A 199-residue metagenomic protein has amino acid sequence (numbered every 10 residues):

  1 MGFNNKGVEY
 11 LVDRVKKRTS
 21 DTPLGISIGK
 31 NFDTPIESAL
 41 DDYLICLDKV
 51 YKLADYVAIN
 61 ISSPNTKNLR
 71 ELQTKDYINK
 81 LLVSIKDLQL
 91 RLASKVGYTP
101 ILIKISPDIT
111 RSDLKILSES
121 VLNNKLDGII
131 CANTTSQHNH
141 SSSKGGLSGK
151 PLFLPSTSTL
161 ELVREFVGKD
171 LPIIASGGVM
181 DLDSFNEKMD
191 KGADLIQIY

Functional and structural regions predicted by a protein language model:
M1-A58, S63: Active-site beta->alpha loop and helix N-cap motifs at the rims of alpha/beta catalytic domains
N5-P23, T74-G97, I101, K144-L171: Alpha-helix-loop-beta-strand connector modules within alpha/beta enzyme cores
L24-I28, V57-N60, I101-I105, I129-C131 (+2 more regions): Hydrophobic faces of well-ordered beta-strands that scaffold small-molecule active sites in alpha/beta enzyme cores
K30-F32, S63-N65, P107-I109, T135-S136 (+1 more regions): Active-site-proximal loop/turn and secondary-structure-junction residues that shape catalytic pockets, frequently
N31-L44, E71, Y77, L102-L122: Active-site glycine- and acidic-residue-rich loops that bind and position anionic ligands or nucleotide-like cofactors
D41, I109-N124, V163-K169, V179-I196: Catalytic cores of alpha/beta
I61-S63, G128-S136, F185-Y199: Glycine-rich phosphate-binding active-site loops on the catalytic face of alpha/beta enzymes
P64-T74, L114-K169: Glycine/Thr-rich beta-alpha phosphate-binding loop at enzyme active sites
